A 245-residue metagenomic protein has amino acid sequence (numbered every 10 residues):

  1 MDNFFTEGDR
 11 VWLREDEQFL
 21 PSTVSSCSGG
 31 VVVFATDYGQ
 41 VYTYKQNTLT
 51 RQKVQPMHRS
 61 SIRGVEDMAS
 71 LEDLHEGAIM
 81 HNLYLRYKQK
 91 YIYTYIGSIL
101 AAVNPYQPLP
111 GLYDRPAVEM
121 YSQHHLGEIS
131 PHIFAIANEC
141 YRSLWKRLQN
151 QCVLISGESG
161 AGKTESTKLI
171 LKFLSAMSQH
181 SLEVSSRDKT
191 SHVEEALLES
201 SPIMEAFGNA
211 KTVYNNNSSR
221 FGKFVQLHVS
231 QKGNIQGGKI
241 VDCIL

Functional and structural regions predicted by a protein language model:
M1-S156, A161-K239: N-terminal entry segment of cytoskeletal motor ATPase domains
I240-I244: A short, charged helix-loop
